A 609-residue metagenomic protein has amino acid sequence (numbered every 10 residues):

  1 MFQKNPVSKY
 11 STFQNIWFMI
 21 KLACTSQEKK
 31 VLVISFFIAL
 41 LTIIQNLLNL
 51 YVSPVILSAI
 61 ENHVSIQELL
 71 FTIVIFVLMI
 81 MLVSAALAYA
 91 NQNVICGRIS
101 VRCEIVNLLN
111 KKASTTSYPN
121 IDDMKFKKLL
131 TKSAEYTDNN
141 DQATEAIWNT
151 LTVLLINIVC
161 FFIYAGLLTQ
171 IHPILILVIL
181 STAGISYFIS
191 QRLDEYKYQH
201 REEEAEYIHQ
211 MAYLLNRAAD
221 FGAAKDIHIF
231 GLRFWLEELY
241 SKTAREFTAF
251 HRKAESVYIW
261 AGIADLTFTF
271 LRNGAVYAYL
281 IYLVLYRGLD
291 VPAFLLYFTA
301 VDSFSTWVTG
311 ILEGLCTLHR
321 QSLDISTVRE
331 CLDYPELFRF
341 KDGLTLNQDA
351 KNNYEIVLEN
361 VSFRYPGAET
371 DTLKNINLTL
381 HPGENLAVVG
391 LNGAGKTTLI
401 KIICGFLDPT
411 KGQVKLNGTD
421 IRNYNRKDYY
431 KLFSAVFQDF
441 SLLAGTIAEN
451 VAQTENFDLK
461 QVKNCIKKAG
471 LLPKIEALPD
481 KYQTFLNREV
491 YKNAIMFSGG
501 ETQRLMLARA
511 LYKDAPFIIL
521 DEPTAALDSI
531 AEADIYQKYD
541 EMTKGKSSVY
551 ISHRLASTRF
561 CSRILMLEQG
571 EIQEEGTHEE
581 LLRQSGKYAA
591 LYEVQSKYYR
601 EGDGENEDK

Functional and structural regions predicted by a protein language model:
M1-I44, I66-T72, A90, V94 (+6 more regions): Membrane-integrated ABC transporters
M1-W17, I99-E145, Y207-F250, S322-P335 (+1 more regions): Extended non-transmembrane interhelical loops and adjacent amphipathic helices of multipass membrane proteins
L32-A86, G166-K197, A275-A278, V284-P292 (+3 more regions): Transmembrane helix-loop-helix hairpins at lipid-water interfaces of multipass membrane proteins, especially the type-1
L130, L472-L505, P516, Y598-D608: ABC-fold ATPase nucleotide-binding domain signature/coupling loops
L232, V276, Y297-Y334: Cytosolic ends of transmembrane helices, especially the final helix of ABC transmembrane type-1 domains
C404: Helix-to-loop junction immediately C-terminal to a conserved catalytic motif
Q413-K415, Y430, A448-K492, Y536-Q537 (+1 more regions): ABC ATPase nucleotide-binding domain helical subdomain, centered on the C-loop/LSGGQ "ABC signature"
K481, Q537, G545, R554 (+1 more regions): C-terminal portion of ABC ATPase nucleotide-binding domains
